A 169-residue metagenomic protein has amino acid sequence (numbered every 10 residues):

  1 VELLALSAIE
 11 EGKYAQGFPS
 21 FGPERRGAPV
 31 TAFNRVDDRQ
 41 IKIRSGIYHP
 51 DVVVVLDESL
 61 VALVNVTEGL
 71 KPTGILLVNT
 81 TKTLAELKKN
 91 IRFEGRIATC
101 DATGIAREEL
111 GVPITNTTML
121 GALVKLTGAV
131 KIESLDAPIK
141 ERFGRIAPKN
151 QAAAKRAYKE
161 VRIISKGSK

Functional and structural regions predicted by a protein language model:
V1-K169: Active-site cofactor/cluster-binding pocket
